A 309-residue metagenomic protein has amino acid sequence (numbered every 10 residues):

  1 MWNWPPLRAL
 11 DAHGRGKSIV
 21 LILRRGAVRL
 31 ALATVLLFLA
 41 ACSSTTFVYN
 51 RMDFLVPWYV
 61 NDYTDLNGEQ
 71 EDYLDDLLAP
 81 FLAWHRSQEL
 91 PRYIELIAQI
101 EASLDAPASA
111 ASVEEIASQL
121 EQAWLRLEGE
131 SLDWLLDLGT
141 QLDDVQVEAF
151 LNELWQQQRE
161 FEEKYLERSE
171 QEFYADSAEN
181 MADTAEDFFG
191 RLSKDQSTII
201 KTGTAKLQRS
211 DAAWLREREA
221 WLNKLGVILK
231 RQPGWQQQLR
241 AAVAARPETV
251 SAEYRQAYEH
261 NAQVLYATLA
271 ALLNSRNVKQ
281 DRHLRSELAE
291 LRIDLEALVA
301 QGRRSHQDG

Functional and structural regions predicted by a protein language model:
W4-A31: Bacterial N-terminal signal peptides that target proteins for export
L39-A41: C-terminal motif of bacterial Sec signal peptides marking the signal peptidase cleavage site
S43-T45: Bacterial signal peptide processing site
N50-A83: Start-of-domain marker
P57-W58, L222-G309: A cross-kingdom marker for long, charged
V60, L74, S131-L142, F150 (+4 more regions): Short, structured motif recognition centered on aromatic/hydrophobic residues
Q88-R126: Mid-chain, structured segments of secreted extracytoplasmic proteins
L135-Y254: Extended amphipathic alpha-helical interaction segments
